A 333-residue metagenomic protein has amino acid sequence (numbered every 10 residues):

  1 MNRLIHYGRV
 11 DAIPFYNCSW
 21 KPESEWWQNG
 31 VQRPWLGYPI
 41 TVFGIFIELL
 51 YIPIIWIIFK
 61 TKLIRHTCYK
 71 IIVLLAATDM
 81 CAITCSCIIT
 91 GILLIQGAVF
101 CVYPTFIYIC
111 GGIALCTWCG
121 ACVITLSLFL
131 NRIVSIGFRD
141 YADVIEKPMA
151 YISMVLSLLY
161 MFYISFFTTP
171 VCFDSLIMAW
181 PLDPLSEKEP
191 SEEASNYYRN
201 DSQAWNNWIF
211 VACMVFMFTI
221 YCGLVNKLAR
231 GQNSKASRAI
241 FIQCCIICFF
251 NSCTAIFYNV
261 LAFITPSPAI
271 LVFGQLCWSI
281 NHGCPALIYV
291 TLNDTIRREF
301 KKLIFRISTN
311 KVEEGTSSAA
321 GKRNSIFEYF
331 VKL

Functional and structural regions predicted by a protein language model:
M1-L333: Seven-transmembrane-like multi-pass membrane architecture, highlighting hydrophobic TM helices and the outer-facing
